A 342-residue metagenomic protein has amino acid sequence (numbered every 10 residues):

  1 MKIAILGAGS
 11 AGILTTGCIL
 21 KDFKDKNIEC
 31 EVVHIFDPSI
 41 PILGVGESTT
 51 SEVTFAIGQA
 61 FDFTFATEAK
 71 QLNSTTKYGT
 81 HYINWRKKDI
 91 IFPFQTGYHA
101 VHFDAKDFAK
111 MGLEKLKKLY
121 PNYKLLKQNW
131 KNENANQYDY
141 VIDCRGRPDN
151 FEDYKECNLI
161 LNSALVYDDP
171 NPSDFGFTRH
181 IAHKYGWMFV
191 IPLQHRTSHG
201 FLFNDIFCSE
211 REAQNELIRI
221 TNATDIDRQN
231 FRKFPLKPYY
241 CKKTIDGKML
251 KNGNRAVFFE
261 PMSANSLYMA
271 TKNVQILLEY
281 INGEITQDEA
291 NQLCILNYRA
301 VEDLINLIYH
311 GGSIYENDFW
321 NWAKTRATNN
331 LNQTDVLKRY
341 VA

Functional and structural regions predicted by a protein language model:
M1-A11: Beta1/beta-strand and adjacent pyrophosphate-binding region of the FAD-binding site in flavoprotein oxidoreductases
T15-E29, A56, A60, L119: A short, Lys/Arg-enriched amphipathic alpha-helix followed by its capping loop at the start of a domain
L20-V45: Glycine-rich FAD pyrophosphate-binding loop
S39-Q95: N-terminal FAD cofactor-binding segment of flavoenzymes
G79-Y120: Mobile amphipathic helical/loop "lid" adjacent to a hydrophobic cofactor/ligand pocket
M111-T221: Predominantly flavin-linked oxidoreductase catalytic cores and closely associated redox partners
Q194, F203-Y309: FAD/FMN-dependent oxidoreductases across multiple families
N282-A342: Long, low-complexity C-terminal extensions of enzymes
